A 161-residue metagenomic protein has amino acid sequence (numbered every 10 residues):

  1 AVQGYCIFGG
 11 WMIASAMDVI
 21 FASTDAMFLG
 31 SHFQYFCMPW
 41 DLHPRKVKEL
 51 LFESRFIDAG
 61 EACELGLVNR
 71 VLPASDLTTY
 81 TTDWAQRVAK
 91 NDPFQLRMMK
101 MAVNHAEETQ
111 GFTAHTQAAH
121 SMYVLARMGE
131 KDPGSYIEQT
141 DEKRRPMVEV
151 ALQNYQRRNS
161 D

Functional and structural regions predicted by a protein language model:
A1-L96: Crotonase-fold acyl-CoA enzyme core
D58, T79, Q86, K90-D161: C-terminal alpha-helix plus adjacent terminal tail
